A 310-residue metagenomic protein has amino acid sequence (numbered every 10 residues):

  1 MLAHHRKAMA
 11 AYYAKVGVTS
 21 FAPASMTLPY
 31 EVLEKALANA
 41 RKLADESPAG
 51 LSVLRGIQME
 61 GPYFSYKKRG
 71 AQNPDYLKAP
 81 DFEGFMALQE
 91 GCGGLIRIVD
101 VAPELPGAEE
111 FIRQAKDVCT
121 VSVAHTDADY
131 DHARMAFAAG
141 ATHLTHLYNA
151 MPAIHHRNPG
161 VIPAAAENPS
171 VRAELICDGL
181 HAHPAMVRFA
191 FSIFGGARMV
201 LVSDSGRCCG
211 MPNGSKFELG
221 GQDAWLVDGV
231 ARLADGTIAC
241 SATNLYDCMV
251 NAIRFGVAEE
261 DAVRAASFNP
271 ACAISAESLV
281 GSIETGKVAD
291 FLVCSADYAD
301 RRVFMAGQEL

Functional and structural regions predicted by a protein language model:
M1-H4, S25, A71-K78, T120-A124: Active-site mouth loops of central-metabolism enzymes
A3-H5, A36-A40, D81-E83, H156-I162: Charged helix-capping and loop-helix junction motifs
K7-A36, S52-S65, C92-E104, T120-S122 (+3 more regions): Divalent metal-dependent hydrolysis catalytic cores, especially in the metallo-beta-lactamase
A11-A22, S65-G93, M135-L147, M151 (+2 more regions): Active-site gating loops and adjacent loop-to-helix segments of metal-dependent hydrolytic enzymes
L33-P48, F111-T120, A258-A265: Short, electropositive alpha-helical surface patch
M86, E90-P212: Active-site core of metal-dependent hydrolases
P163-A173, F191-S203, C209-V293: His/Asp/Glu-enriched, well-ordered alpha-helical/loop segment that forms or immediately abuts the divalent-metal
A306-G307: Glycine-centered positions in the ABC transporter ATPase nucleotide-binding domain
